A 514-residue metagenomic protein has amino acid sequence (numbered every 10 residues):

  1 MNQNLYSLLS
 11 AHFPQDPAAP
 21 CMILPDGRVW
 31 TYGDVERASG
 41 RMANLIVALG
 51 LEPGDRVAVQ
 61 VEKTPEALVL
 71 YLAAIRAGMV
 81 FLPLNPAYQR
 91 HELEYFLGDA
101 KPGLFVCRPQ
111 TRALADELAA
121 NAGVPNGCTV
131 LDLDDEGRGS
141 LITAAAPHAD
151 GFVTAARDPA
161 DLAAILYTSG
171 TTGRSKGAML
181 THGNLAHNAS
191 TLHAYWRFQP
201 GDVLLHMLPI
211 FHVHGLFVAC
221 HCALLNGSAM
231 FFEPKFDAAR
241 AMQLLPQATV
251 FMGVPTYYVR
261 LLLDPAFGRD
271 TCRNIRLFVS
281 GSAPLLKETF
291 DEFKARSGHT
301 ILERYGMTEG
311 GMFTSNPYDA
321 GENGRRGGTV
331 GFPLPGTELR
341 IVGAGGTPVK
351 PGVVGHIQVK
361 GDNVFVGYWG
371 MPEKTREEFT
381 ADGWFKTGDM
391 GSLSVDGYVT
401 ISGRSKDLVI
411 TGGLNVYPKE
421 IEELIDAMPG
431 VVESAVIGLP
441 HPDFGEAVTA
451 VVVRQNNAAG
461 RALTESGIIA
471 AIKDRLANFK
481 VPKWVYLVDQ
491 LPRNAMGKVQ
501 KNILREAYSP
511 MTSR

Functional and structural regions predicted by a protein language model:
P17-A18, H148-Y167, R174, R197-V203: Conserved pre-ATP/AMP-binding loop-to-beta segment of ANL
R28, N44-H91, N415, P442 (+1 more regions): Conserved AMP-binding/adenylate-forming
T31-G33, A163-H187: Conserved AMP-binding A3 loop
A48-L49, P53, R76-A144, F152-V153 (+1 more regions): Structural core segment of the AMP-binding/adenylate-forming
Y88, F105, G306, K360-G361 (+5 more regions): AMP-binding/adenylate-forming catalytic core of the ANL superfamily
A186-V203, F211-V250, D264: Conserved AMP-binding/adenylation subdomain of ANL enzymes
A248-G253, L262-G324, E338: Gly/Ser/Thr-rich phosphate-binding loop
F332-G336, G345-E378, V416: Conserved ATP/PPi-binding loop(s) of AMP-dependent carboxylate-activating enzymes
